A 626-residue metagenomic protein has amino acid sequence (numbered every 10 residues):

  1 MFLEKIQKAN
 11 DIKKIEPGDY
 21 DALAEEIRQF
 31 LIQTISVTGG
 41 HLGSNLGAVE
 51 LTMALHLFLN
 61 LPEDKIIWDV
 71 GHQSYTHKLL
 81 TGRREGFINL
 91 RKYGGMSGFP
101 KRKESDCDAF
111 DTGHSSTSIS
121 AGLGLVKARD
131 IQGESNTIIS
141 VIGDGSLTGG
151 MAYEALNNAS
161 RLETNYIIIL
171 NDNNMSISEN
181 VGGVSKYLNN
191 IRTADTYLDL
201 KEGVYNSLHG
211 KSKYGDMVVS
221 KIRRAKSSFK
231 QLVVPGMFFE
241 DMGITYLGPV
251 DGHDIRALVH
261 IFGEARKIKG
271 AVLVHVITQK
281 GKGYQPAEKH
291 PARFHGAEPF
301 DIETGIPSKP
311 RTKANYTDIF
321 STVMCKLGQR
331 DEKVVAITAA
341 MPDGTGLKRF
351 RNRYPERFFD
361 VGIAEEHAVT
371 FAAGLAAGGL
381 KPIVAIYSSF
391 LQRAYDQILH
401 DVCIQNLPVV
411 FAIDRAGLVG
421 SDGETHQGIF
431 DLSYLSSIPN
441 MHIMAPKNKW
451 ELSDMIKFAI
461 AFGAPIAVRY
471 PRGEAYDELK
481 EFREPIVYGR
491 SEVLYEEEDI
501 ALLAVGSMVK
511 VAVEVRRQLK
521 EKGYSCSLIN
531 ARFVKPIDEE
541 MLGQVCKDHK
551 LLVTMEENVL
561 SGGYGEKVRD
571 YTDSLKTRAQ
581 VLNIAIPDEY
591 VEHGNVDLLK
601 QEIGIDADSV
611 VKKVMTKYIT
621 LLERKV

Functional and structural regions predicted by a protein language model:
M1-L80, E240, I244-V259, H275-T278: N-terminal amphipathic, basic-rich helices that act as targeting or association modules
L3, N174-F320: Long, well-ordered, tryptophan-enriched scaffold segments
H41-L162, Y316, K333-V334, T338-A339 (+1 more regions): Cofactor-binding active-site loop characterized by glycine-rich and histidine/acidic residues
K65, G270, T278-L391, Q397-L407 (+4 more regions): Non-catalytic terminal/interface segments that mediate subunit docking, oligomerization, and allosteric communication
V218-P286, P408-I413, L432-E481, A607-V626: Structural signature of the thiamine diphosphate
H260-G263, H295-G296, G305, N315-R330 (+6 more regions): Glycine-/acidic-rich phosphate or pyrophosphate-binding loops and their flanking alpha/beta elements
P299-E303, P307-T312, G420-D422, H442 (+1 more regions): Peripheral docking tails and interdomain loops at the edges of cofactor- or intermediate-handling domains
D360, R516-V545: Generic long, charged, amphipathic alpha-helical segments
